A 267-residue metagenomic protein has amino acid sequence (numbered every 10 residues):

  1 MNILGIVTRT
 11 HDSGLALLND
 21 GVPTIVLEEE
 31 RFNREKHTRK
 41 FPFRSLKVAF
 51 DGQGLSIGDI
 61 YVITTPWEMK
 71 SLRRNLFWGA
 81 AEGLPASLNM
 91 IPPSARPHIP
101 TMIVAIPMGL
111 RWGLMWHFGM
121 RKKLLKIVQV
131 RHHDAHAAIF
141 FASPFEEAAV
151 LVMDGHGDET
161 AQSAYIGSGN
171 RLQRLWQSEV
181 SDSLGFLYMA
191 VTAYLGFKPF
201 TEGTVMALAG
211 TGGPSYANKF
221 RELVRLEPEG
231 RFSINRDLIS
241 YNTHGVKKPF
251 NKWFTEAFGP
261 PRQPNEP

Functional and structural regions predicted by a protein language model:
M1-P267: Short acidic/glycine-rich loops and adjacent helix/strand connectors that line catalytic pockets where negatively
